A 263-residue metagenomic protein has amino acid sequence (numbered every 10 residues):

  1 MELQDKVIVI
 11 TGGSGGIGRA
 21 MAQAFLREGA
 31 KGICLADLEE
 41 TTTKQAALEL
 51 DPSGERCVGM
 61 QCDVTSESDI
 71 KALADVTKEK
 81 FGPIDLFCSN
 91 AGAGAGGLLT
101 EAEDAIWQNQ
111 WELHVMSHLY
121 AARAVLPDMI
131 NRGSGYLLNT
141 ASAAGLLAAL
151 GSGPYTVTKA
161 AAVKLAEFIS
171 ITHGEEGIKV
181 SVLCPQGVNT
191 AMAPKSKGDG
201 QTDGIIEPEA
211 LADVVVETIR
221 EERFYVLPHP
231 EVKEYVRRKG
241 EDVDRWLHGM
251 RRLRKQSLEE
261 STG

Functional and structural regions predicted by a protein language model:
S14-G15: Conserved glycine-rich cofactor-binding loop
L26, A30-A46: Conserved glycine-rich Rossmann-like NAD(P)H-binding loop of the short-chain dehydrogenase/reductase
E28, L147, F168-I178: Active-site-adjacent segment of SDR/Rossmann-fold oxidoreductases
L98-L99, E103-W111: Substrate-binding pocket helix/loop in short-chain dehydrogenase/reductase
A122, T158: Active-site helix of classical SDR
S142: Residue(s) in the substrate-gating loop at a strand-loop-helix junction that position the organic substrate next
V182, T190, G198-Y235: C-terminal helical subdomain
